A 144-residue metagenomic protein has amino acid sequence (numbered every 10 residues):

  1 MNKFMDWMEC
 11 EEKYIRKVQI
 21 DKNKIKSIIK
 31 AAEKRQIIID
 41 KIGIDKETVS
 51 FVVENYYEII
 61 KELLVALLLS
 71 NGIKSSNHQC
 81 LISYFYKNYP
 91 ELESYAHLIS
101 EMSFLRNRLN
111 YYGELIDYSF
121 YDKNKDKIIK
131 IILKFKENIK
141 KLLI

Functional and structural regions predicted by a protein language model:
M1-I144: Terminal alpha-helical segments
